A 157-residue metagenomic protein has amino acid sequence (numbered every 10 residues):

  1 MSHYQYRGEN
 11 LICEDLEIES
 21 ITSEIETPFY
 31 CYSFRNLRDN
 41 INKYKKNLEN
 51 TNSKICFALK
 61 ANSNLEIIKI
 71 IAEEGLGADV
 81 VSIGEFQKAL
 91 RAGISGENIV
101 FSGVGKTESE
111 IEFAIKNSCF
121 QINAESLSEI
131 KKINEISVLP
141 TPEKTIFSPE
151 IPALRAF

Functional and structural regions predicted by a protein language model:
M1-R155: A charged N-terminal "starter" segment
